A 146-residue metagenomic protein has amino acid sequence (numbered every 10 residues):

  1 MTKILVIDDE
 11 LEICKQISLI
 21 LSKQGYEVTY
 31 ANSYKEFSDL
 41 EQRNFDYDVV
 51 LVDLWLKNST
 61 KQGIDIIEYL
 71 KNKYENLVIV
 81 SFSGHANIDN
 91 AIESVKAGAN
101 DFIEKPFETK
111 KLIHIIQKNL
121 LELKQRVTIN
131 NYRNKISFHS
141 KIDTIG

Functional and structural regions predicted by a protein language model:
L11-Y30, K35: Two-component/phosphorelay signaling modules centered on CheY-like receiver
Y30-V49, K57-N58: Acidic, metal-coordinating helix/loop segments flanking the phosphotransfer/catalytic sites of two-component signaling
T60-N76: Short amphipathic alpha-helix used as the core "switch/output" element in two-component signaling
N87, F107-I116: C-terminal output helix
Q117-N131: The C-terminal output helix
R133-G146: AAA+ ATPase active-site-proximal loops
